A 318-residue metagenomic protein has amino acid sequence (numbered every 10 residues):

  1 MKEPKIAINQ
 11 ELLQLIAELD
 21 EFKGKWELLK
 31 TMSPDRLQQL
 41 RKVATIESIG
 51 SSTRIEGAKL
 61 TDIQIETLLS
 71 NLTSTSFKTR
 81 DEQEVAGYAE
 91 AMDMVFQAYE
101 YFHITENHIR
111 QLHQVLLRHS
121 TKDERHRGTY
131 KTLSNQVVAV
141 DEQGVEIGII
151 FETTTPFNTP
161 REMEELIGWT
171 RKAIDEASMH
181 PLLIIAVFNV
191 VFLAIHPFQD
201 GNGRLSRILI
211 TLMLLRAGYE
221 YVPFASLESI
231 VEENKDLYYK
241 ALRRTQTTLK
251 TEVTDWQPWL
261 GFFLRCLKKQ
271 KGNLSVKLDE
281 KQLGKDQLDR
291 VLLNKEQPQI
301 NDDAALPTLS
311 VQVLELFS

Functional and structural regions predicted by a protein language model:
M1-S318: FIC/Doc superfamily catalytic core
